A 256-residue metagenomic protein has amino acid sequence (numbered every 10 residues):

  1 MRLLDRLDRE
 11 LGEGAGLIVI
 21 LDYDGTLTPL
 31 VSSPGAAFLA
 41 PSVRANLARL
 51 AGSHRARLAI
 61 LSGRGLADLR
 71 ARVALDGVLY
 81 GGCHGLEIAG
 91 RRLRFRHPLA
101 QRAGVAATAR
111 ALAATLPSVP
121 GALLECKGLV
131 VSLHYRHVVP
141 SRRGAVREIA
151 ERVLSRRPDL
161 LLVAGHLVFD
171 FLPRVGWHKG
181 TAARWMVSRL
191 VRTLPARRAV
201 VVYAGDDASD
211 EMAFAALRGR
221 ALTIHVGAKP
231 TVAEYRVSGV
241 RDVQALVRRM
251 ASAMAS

Functional and structural regions predicted by a protein language model:
M1, G14, A40, R184-S256: Mg2+-dependent phosphoryl-transfer enzymes with acidic/Ser/Thr/Gly-rich catalytic loops
M1-A15, A67-V73: Short amphipathic alpha-helices and their capping/turn segments at secondary-structure boundaries
E10-S32, I60: Asp-based phosphoryl-transfer active-site loop
F38-K127: Active-site phosphate-binding/coordination module
G65-C83, S141-L161: Substrate-recognition/cap helix-loop segment adjacent to the acidic, metal-dependent catalytic center of Asp-based
D68-A71, A182, M212-A213: Phosphate- and divalent-cation-binding pockets in alpha/beta enzyme and binding domains that engage nucleotide-derived
C83, A89-A107, G165-L194: Substrate-recognition "cap/lid" segment bordering the active-site pocket of phosphatases
A122-V139, D159-P173: Charged, glycine-interspersed solvent-exposed loop segments at helix/strand-loop junctions that cap or gate access
